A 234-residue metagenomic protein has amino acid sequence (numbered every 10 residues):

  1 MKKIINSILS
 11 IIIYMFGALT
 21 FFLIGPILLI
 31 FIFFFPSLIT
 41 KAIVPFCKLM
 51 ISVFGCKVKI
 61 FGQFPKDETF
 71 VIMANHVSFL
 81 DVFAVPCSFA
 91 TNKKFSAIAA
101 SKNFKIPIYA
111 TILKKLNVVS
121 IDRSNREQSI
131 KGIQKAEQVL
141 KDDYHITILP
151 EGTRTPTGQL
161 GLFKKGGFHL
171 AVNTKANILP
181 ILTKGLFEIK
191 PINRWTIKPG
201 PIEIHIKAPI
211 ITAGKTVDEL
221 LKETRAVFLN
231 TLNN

Functional and structural regions predicted by a protein language model:
M1-K59, T111-I112: A transmembrane-helix-recognition feature enriched in membrane-embedded lipid enzymes and envelope glyco-/phospholipid
I4, I130-N234: Non-catalytic C-terminal accessory region of glycerolipid acyltransferases and related lyso-lipid remodeling enzymes
I24-L29, F33-S37, V53, F64-R126: Catalytic core of membrane glycerolipid acyltransferases/transacylases, capturing the structured, soluble-facing
S52-I60, S129-I130, L186-E188: Short gly/ser/thr-rich secondary-structure transition/capping motifs
C56, V118, A176: Short glycine/serine/threonine/alanine-rich loop segments
G62-K66, T196-I197: A short beta-turn/loop motif at secondary-structure boundaries
